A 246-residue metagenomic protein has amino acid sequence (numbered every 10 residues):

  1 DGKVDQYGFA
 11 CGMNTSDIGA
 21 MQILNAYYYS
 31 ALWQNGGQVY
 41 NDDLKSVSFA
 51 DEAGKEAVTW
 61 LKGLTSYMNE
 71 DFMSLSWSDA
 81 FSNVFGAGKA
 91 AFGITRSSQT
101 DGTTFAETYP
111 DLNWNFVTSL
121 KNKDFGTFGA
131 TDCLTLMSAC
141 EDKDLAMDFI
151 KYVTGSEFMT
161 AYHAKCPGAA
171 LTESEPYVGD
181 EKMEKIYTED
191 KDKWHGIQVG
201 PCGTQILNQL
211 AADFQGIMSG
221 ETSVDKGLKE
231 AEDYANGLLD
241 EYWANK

Functional and structural regions predicted by a protein language model:
D1-S16, G155-C166, L238-K246: Bilobed periplasmic-binding protein-like "clamshell/Venus-flytrap" ligand-binding domains
D1-V47, A90: Extracytoplasmic/periplasmic solute-binding protein
N35, D42-L75, S119: Glycine-centered hinge/linker elements that transmit conformational signals in sensory and ligand-binding systems
T59, G63-Y67, Q99, F105-G168 (+2 more regions): Extracytoplasmic/periplasmic substrate-recognition and gating elements
F72-A87: Short helix-initiation/N-cap motifs at beta->coil->alpha
A91-R96: Paired acidic/hydrophobic, glycine-rich loop segments that form the ligand-binding mouth/hinge of periplasmic-binding
P110, W114-V117, H163-G216, E241-K246: Long, aromatic- and glycine/proline-rich binding clefts that accommodate carbohydrate-like moieties
V224-N236: Short, well-structured alpha-helical segments that form the helix of a local strand-helix-strand
